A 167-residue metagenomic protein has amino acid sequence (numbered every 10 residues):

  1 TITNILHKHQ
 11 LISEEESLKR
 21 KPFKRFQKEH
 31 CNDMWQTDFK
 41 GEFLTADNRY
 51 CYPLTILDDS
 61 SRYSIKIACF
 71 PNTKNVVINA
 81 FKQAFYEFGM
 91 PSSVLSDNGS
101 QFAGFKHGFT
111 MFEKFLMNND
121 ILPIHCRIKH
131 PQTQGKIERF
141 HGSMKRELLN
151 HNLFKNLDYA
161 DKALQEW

Functional and structural regions predicted by a protein language model:
T1-T37, E42, T110: Basic, flexible linker segments flanking DNA-binding modules in nucleic acid-interacting mobile-element proteins
I2, L6, D38, I56 (+8 more regions): Mobile genetic element proteins and their domesticated derivatives, centered on retroelements and DNA transposons
T37-I65, P71-K74: An active-site-proximal beta-strand-loop segment
N48-C51, N79, H107, G135 (+1 more regions): Generic recognition of short, well-ordered alpha-helical segments
I67-S93: Active-site beta-loop-alpha junctions of metal-dependent nucleic acid enzymes, especially the RNase H-like/DDE
T73, L95-F109, I128-Q134: Acidic, metal-coordinating catalytic cores used for nucleic-acid/nucleotide bond scission and strand-transfer chemistry
F112-W167: Charged alpha-helix within mobile-element recombinases
